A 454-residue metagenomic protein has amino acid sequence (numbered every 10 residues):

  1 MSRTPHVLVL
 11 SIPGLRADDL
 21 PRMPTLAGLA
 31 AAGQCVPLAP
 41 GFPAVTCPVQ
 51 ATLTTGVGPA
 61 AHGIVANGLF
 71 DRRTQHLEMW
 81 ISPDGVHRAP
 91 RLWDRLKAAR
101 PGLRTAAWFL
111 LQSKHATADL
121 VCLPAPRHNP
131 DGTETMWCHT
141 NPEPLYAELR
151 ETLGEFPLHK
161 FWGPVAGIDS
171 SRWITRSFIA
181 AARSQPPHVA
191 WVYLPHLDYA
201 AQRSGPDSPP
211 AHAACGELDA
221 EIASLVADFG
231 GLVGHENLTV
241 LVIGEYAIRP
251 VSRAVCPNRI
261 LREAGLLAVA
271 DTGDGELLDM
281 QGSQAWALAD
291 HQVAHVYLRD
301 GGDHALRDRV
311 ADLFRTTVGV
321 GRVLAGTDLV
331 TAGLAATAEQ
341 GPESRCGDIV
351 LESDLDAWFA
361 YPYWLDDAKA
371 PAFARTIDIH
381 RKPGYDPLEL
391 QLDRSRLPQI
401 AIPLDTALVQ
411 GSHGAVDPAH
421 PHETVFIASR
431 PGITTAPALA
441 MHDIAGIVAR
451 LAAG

Functional and structural regions predicted by a protein language model:
V7-I12, A31-V36, T46-Q50, G68-I81 (+1 more regions): Glycine-/proline-rich flexible loop or hinge segments
L8-V9, T25, G216-R262, L266-L267 (+2 more regions): Metal-dependent active-site segment of extracytoplasmic phospho-/sulfohydrolases and closely related
I12-L15, L96, G244-A247: DG-centered beta-turn motif at the end of beta-strands
D18-A61, R104-A106: Short, structured active-site-proximal loop/turn typified by the sulfatase FGly-forming signature C/S-X-P-X-R
P24-T25, V121-A125, G205-P209, A254-L261 (+1 more regions): Short secondary-structure boundary/capping segments
T46-P48, H235, V255-C256, L261 (+3 more regions): Short, solvent-exposed loop/turn segments at the edges of secondary structure
V57-G205, E217, Q284-L288, Q292-L298 (+4 more regions): His/Asp/Glu-rich, glycine-adjacent segments that coordinate divalent cations and/or stabilize oxyanion chemistry on
A89, D279-I447, L451: Active-site neighborhoods of enzymes that stabilize oxyanions during catalysis
